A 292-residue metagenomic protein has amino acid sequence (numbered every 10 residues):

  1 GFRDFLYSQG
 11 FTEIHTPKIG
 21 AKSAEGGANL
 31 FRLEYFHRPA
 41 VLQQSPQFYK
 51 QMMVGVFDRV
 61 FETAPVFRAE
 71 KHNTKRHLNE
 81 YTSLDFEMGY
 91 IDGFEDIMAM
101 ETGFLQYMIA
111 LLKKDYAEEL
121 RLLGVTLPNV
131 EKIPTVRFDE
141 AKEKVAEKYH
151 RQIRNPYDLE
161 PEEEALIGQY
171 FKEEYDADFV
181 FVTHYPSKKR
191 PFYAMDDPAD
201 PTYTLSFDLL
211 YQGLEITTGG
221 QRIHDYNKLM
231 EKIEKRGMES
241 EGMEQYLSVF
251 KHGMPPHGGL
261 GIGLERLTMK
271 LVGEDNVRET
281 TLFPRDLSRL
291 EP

Functional and structural regions predicted by a protein language model:
G1-F2, F48-Y49, M100, F104 (+1 more regions): Short, hydrophobic/aromatic alpha-helical segments in well-folded domains
G1-G89: Class II aminoacyl-tRNA synthetase-like tRNA-binding/catalytic domains
G1-Q9, E101, A146, H150: Primarily single-stranded nucleic-acid-binding OB-fold modules
T16-I19, S23-L30, G103-Q212, K235-G253: Metal-assisted phosphate- and nucleotidyl-transfer catalytic regions
A24, M52, N73, F94-D96 (+3 more regions): Short acidic, gly/pro-rich beta-turn/loop elements at beta-sheet edges and active-site/ligand-binding grooves
A40, H72-N73, D92, N129-K132 (+1 more regions): Alpha-helix capping and helix-loop boundary segments enriched in small/acidic/polar residues
L42, I97, E101: Conserved anionic group-binding/transfer micro-motifs
G55, R59-P65, L78-G93, M100 (+3 more regions): TRNA-recognition modules of translation machinery and tRNA-sensing kinases, especially anticodon-binding
